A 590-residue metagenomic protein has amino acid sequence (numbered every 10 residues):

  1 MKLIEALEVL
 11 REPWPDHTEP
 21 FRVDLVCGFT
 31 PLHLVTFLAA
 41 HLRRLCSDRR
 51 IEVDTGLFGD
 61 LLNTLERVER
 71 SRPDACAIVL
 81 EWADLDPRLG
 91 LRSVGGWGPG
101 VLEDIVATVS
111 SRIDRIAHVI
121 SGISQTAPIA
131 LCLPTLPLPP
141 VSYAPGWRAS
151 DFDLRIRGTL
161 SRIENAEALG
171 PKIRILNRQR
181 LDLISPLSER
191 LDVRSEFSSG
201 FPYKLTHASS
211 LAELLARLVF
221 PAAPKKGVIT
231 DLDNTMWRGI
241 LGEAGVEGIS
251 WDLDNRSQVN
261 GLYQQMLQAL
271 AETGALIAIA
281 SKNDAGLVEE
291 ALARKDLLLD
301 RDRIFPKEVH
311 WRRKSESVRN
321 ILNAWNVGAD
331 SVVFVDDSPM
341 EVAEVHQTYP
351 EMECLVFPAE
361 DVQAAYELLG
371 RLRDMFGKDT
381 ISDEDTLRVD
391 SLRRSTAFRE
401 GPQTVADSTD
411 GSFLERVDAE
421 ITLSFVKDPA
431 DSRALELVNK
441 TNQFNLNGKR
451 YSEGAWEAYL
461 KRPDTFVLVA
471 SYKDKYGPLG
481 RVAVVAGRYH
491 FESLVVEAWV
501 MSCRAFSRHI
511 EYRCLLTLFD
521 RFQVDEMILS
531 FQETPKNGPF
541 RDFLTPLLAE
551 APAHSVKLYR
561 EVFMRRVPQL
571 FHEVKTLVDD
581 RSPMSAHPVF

Functional and structural regions predicted by a protein language model:
M1-I229, M236-W237, G242-E243, E247 (+2 more regions): Extracellular glycan-modifying ectodomains
T235-Q264: Active-site neighborhood of HAD-like aspartate-dependent phosphohydrolases
S250-Q258, F305-H310, V426, F444-G448 (+3 more regions): Short, contiguous acidic/charged loop-to-helix segments that flank catalytic cores in large enzymes
Q258, L262-A293, K307-E308, V345 (+6 more regions): Substrate-recognition element of Asp-dependent hydrolases with the DxDx(T/V) motif
V318-P339, V345: Conserved Lys-Pro-Asp/Glu-containing loop-to-beta segment of HAD-superfamily phosphomonoesterases, centered on
A324, H346, P350-E353, F357-V417 (+2 more regions): Terminal substrate-recognition subdomain of acyl/acetyltransferases
I381-F413, V417-F425, R433, N445-R488 (+3 more regions): Low-complexity, acidic/Ser/Thr- and charged residue-rich accessory regions of DNA metabolism proteins
K475, R481-A551: Acyl-donor binding region in acyl/amide transferases
